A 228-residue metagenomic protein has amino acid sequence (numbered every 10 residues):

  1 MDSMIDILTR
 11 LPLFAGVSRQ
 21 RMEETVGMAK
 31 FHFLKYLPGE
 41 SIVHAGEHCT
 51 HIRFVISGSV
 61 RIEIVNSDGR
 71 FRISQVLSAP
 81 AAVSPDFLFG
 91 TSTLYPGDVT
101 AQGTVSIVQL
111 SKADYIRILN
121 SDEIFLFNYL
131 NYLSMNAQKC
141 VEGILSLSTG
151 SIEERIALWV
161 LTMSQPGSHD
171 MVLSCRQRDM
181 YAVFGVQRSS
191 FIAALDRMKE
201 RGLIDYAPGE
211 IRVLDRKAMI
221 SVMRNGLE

Functional and structural regions predicted by a protein language model:
M1-F33, L37, A82-V83, F87-G90: Cyclic nucleotide-binding regulatory module and flanking cytosolic helices
M28-A29, E47-C49: Short, small/polar residue-rich loop motifs at catalytic or cofactor-binding pockets
A29, Q75-N131: Cyclic-nucleotide recognition modules
G39, T50-E63, A79-P80: Glycine- and acidic-residue-biased ligand/ion/polar-headgroup-sensing regions
S41-E47: Short phosphate-coordinating micro-motif centered on Lys-Gly-acidic
S67-S74: Short alpha-helix-to-loop micro-motif enriched in aromatics/charged/Gly
Q102-T104, N120-V186: Polybasic "coupling" helices that flank or enter modular domains
L161-E228: Phosphate-/nucleic-acid-contacting segments
